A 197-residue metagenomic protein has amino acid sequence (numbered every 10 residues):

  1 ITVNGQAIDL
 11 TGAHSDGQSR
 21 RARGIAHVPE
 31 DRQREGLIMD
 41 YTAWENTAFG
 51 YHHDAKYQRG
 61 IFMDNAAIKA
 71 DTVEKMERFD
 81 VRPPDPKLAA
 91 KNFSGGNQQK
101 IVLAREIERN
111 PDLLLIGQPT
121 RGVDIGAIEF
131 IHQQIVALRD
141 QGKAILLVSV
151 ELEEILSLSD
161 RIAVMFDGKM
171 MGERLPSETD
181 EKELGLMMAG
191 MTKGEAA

Functional and structural regions predicted by a protein language model:
I1-A197: Glycine-rich phosphate-binding loops of nucleotide-dependent enzymes
